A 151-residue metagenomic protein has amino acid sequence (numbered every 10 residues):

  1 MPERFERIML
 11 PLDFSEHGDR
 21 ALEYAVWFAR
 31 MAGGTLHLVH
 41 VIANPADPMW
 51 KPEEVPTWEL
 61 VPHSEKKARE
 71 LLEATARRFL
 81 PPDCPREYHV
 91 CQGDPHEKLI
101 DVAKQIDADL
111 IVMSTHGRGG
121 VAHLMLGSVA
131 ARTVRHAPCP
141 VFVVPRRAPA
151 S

Functional and structural regions predicted by a protein language model:
M1-E3, H17, M31, R77-I111 (+1 more regions): Structural beta-alpha unit
P2-V55: Small/aliphatic-rich secondary-structure junction motif
V39, E87-C91, F142: General small-molecule cofactor/ligand-binding pocket signal
H40-E70, P149-S151: Acidic, proline/glycine-rich short linear motifs
E53-T57, Q105-I106, V129-A130: Short, hinge-like loop/turn segments at secondary-structure boundaries
L110-R132, A150-S151: Glycine-rich, Arg-bearing micro-motifs that act as flexible, cationic patches
C139-P149: Short, flexible loop segments at boundaries between secondary-structure elements
